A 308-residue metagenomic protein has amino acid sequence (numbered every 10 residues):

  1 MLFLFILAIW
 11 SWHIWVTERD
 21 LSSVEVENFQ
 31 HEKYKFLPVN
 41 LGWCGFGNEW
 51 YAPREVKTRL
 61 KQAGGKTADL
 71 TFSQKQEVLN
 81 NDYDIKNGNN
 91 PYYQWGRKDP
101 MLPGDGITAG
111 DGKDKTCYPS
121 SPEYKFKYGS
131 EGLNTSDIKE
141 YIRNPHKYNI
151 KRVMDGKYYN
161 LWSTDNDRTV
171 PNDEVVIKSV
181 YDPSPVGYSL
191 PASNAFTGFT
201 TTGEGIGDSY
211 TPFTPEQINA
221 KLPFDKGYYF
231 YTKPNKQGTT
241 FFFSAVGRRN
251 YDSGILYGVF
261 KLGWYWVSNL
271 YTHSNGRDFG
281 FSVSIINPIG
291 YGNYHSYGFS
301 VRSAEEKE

Functional and structural regions predicted by a protein language model:
M1-K178, E204, Y271-S274, H295-E308: Short, compositionally biased
S136-E308: C-terminal, surface-exposed recognition/capping segments
